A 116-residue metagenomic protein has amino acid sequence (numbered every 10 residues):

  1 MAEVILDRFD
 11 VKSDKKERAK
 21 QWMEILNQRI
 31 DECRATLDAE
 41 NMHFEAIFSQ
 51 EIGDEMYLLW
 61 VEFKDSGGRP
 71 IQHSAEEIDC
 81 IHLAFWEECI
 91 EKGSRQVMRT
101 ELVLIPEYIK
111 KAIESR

Functional and structural regions predicted by a protein language model:
M1-A19: Short, extreme N-terminal segment that most often corresponds to the first beta-strand
I5-D10, E45-E77: Short, well-ordered beta-strand segments in beta-rich or mixed alpha/beta enzyme and ligand-binding folds
M23-L26: Surface-exposed, low-hydrophobicity interaction/linker segments
R29: Short basic (Lys/Arg) and small-residue
E32-F44, F63-V103: An amphipathic, aromatic/His-enriched active-site/gating alpha helix that lines ligand/cofactor pockets
R99-R116: Short, low-order "capping/linker" segments at domain edges
